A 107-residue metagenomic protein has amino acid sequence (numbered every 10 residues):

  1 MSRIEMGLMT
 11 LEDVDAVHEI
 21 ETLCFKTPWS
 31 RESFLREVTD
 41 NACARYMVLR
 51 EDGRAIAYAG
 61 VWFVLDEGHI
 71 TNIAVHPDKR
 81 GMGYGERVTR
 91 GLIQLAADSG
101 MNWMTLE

Functional and structural regions predicted by a protein language model:
S2, L8-M82, E86-S99: Acetyl-CoA-dependent GNAT
I70, M104-L106: Conserved hydrophobic beta-strand within the GNAT/NAT acetyltransferase core sheet that lines the active-site cleft
